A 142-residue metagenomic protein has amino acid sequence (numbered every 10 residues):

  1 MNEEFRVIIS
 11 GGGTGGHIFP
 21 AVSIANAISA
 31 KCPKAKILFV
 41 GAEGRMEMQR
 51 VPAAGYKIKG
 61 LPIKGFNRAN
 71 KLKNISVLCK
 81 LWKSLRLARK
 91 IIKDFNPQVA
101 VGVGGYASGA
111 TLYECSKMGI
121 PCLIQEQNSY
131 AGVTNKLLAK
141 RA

Functional and structural regions predicted by a protein language model:
E3, S116-A142: Active-site-proximal region of nucleotide-activated glycan assembly enzymes, centered on histidine/acidic-rich loops
R6-T14, A30-K80, L85: Conserved nucleotide-sugar phosphate-binding/catalytic loop shared by glycosyltransferases and other
G13-G15, G105-A107, S129-V133: Residue-level detector of alpha-helix initiation sites
H17-I28: Short amphipathic alpha-helix
C32-P33, F95, M118-G119: Helix C-cap/helix->beta junction micro-motif
R45-Q49, V99-M118: An aromatic- and histidine-rich active-site surface loop
A88-A107, L123-Q125: Short N-terminal targeting/anchoring amphipathic segment
